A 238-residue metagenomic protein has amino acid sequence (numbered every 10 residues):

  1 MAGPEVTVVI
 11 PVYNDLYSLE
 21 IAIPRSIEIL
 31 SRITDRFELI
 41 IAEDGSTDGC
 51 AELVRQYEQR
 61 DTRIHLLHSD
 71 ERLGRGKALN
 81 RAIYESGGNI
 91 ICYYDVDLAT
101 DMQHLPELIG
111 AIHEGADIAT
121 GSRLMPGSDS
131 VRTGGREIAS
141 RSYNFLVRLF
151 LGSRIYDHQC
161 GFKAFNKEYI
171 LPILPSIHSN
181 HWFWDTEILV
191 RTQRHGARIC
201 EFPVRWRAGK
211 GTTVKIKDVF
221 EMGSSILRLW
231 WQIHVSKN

Functional and structural regions predicted by a protein language model:
M1-E28: N-proximal low-complexity "stem/linker" segments adjacent to membrane-targeting elements
E5-T7, E38, E187: Cell-envelope/extracellular polymer assembly enzymes that use nucleotide-activated donors
Y17-I21, D48-Q56: Acidic helix N-cap motif at the loop->helix transition within catalytic regions of sugar-transfer enzymes
F37-I40, A51-E85: Conserved donor nucleotide-binding strand/loop of the catalytic core
E43-A51, L98: A conserved acidic beta->alpha catalytic loop
L67-E85, I90, M102-W182, A208-K217 (+3 more regions): Acceptor/aglycone-binding surface of glycosyltransferases and processive sugar-polymer synthases
R154, N180, L189-R205: Catalytic donor-sugar/metal-binding loop of nucleotide-sugar-dependent glycosyltransferases
